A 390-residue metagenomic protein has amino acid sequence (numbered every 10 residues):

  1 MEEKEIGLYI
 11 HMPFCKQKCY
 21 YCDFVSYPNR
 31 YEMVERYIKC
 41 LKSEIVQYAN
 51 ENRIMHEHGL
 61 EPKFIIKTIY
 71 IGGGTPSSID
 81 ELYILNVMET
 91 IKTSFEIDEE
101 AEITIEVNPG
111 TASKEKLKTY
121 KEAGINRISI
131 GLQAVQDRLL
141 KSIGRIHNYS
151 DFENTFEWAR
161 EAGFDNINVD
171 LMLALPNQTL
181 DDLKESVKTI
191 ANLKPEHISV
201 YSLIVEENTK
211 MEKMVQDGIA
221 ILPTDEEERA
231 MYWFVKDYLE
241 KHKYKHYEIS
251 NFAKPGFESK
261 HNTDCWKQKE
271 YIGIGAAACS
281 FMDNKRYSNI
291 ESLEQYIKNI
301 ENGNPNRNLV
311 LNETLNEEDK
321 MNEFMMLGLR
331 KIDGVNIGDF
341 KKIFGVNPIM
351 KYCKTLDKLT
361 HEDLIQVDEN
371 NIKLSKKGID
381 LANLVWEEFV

Functional and structural regions predicted by a protein language model:
E3-I6, S26-E51, I65-V346: C-terminal scaffold of the Radical SAM
L8-H11: Short active-site neighborhood of thiol/selenol oxidoreductases, capturing the structured segment around
P13-S26: Local cysteine-cluster metal-coordination motifs and their immediate loop/turn environment, predominantly Fe-S cluster
I54-M55: Flexible helix-coil transition and linker loops at the boundaries of alpha-helical arrays
V346-K358: Short amphipathic alpha-helical interaction segments
T360-N370: A short, conserved structural fragment
N371-S375: Minor-groove-contacting beta-hairpin "wing" of winged helix-turn-helix DNA-binding domains
K377-V390: Short, amphipathic alpha-helical interaction segments positioned at domain boundaries
